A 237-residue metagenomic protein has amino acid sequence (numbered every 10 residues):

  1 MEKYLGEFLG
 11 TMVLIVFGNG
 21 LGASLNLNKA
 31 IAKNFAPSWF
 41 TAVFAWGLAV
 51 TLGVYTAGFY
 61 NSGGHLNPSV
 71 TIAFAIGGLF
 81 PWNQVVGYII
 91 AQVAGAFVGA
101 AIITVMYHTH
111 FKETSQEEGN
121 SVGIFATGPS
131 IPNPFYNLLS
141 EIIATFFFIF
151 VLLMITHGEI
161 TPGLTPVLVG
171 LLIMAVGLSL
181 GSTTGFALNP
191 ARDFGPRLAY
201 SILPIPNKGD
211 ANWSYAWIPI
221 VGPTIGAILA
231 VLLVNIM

Functional and structural regions predicted by a protein language model:
M1-M237: Membrane-interface helix-loop junctions and terminal tails of multi-pass membrane proteins
